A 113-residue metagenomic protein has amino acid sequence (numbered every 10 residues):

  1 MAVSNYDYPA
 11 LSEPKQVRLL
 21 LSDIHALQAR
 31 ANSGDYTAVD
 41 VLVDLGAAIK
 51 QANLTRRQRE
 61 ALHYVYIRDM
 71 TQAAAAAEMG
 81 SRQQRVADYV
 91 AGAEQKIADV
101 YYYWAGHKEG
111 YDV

Functional and structural regions predicted by a protein language model:
M1-T37: Charged, low-cysteine interdomain linkers and short loop/connector segments that bridge structured helical modules
V3-P9, E94-V113: C-terminal edge and immediately downstream basic/flexible tail or linker adjoining helix-turn-helix-like DNA-binding
A29-R56: Amphipathic alpha-helical segment used for protein-protein interaction
V39, V43, R56-E60, A91 (+2 more regions): Generic detection of well-ordered alpha-helical segments
N53-M70: Short amphipathic alpha helix immediately N-terminal
A61-L62, A74-A77, V86: Hydrophobic positions on the alpha-helical face of helix-turn-helix-like DNA-binding modules
M79-Y103: DNA-recognition helix of helix-turn-helix
